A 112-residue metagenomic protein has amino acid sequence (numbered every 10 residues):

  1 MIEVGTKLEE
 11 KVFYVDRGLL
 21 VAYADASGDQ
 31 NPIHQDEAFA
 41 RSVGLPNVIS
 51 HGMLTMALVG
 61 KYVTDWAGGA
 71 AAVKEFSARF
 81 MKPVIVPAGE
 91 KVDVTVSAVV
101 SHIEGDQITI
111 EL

Functional and structural regions predicted by a protein language model:
M1-L8, A88-L112: HotDog/MaoC-like acyl-thioester-processing domains
M1-S50: Catalytic strand-loop segment that frames the active site of acyl-thioester-processing enzymes
H34-F39, V73-E75, H102-G105: Glycine-rich loops and low-complexity Gly/Arg-rich segments that provide flexible linkers or classic glycine-based
V43-N47, T55-S97: Hydrophobic beta-strand-centered segment that forms part of the acyl-chain substrate-binding groove
